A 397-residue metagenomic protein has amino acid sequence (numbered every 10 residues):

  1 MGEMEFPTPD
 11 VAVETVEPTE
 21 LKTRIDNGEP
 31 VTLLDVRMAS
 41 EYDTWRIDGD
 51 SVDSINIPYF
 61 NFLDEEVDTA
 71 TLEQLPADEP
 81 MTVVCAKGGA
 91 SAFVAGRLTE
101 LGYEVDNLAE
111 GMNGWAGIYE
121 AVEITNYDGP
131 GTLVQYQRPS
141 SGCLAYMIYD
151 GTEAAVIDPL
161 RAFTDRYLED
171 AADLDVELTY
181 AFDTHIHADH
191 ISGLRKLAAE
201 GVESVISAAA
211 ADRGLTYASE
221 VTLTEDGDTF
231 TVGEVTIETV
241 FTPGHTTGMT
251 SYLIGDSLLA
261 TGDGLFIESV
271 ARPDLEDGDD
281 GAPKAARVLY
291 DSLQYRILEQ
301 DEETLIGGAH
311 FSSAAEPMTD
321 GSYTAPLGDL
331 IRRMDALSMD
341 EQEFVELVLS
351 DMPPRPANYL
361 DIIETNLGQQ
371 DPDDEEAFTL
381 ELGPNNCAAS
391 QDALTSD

Functional and structural regions predicted by a protein language model:
G2-E14, T19, E29, G96-L101 (+2 more regions): Accessory terminal helices/loops
G2-V11, A92-A95, T99-T125, E153-D158 (+1 more regions): Metallo-beta-lactamase
E5-D78: Positively charged, proline/Ser/Thr-rich regional signature most characteristic of the Rhodanese/CDC25-like
M38, I124-D173, Y252-G262, I267-E268: Conserved beta-strand hairpin/beta-sheet module of binuclear metal-dependent hydrolase folds, prominently
I57, V67-N113: Catalytic cysteine-centered active loop of the rhodanese-like fold, especially the PTP/DSP P-loop
N61, G117, R161-V235, V240: Active-site HxH/HxHxD metal-binding segment of metal-dependent hydrolases
S91, F182-H185, T242, T246 (+1 more regions): Ser/Thr-glycine-rich phosphate-binding loops at phosphate-binding pockets of nucleotides, nucleotide cofactors
A154, F163, V176-T179, T246-S350: Metallo-beta-lactamase
